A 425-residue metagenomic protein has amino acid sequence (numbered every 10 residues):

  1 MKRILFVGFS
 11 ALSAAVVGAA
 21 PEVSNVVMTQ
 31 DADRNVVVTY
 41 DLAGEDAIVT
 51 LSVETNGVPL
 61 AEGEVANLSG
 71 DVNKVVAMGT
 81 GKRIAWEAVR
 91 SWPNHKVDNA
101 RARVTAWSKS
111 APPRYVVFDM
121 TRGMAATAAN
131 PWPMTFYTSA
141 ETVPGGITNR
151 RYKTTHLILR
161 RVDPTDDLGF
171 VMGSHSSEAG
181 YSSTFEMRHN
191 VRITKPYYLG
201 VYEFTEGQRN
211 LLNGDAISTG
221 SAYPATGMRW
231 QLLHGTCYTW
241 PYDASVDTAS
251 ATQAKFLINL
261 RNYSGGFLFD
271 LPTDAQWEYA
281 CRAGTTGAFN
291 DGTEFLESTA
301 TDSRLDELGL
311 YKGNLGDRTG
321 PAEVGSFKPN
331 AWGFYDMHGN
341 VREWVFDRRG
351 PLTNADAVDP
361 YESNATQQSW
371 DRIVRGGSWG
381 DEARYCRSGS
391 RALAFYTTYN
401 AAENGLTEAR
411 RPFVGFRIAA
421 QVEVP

Functional and structural regions predicted by a protein language model:
M1-I4: Positively charged n-region of N-terminal signal peptides that target proteins for export
F6-A14: Bacterial N-terminal signal peptides
G18-P21, L51-V53, R101-N213, A251 (+4 more regions): Short, compositionally biased
A19-P112: Long, compositionally biased, intrinsically disordered segments
M124-N130, M134-Y152, H234-Q253, L296-R304 (+3 more regions): Surface-exposed intrinsically disordered loops and tails
E141, G146-H156, Y181-T285, G313-Y335 (+1 more regions): Short aromatic-cysteine micro-motif
T184-N190, T293-F295, M337, V341-P425: Surface-exposed recognition segments
Q231, T236-S264, Q276-R304, M337 (+1 more regions): An exposed tryptophan-centered "aromatic clamp" motif
